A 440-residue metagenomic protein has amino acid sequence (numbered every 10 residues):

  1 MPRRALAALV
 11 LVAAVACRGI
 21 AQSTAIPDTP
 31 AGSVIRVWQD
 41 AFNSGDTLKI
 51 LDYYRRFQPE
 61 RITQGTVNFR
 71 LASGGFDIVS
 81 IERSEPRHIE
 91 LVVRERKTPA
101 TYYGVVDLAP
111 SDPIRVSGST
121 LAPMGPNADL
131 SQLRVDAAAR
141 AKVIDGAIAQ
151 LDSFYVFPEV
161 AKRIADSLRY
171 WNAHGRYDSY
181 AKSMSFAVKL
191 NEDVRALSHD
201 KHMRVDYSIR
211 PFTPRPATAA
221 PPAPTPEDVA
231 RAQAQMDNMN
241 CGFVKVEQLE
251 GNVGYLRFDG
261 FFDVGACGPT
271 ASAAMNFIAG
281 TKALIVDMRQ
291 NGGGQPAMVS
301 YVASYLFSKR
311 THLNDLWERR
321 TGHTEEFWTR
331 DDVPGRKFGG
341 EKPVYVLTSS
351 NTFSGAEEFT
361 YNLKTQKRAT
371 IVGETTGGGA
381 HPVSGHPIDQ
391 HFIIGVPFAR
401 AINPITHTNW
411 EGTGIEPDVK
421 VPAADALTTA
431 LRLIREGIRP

Functional and structural regions predicted by a protein language model:
A7-R18: Bacterial N-terminal signal peptides
C17-T47, R56, P126-G146: Short, low-complexity N-terminal intrinsically disordered segments enriched in polar/charged residues
A41-I62, I164-Y170: Short, well-ordered alpha-helical segments enriched in acidic and aromatic residues
I62-R87, P158-G251, I438-P440: Extended, small/polar residue-biased N-terminal targeting/export presequences and adjacent propeptide/linker tracts
S84-S131: Exposed beta-sheet edge and beta->alpha loop/turn motif
P123-P126, I209-T213, G260-V264, Q290-P296 (+5 more regions): Solvent-exposed loop/turn segments at secondary-structure junctions within structured extracellular/periplasmic domains
A147, V194, L256, V286 (+3 more regions): Terminal peptide-recognition signature
G293-P343, L347, H381-I388, F398-P404: Gly/Ser/Thr-rich loop/hinge elements
